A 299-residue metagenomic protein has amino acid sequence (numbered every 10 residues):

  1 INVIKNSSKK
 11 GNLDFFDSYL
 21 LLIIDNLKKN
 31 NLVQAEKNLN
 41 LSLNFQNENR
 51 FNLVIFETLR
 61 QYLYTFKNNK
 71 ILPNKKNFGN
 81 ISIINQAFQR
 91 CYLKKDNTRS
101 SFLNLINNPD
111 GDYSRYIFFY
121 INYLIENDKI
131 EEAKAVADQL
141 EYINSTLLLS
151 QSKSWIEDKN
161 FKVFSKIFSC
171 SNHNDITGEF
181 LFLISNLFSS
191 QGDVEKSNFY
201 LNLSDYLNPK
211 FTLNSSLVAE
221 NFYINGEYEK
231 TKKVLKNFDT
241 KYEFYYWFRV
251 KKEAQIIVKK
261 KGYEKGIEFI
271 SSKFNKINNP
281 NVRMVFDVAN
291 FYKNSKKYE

Functional and structural regions predicted by a protein language model:
I1-S271, N275, N279-E299: Alpha-helical solenoid repeat scaffolds
